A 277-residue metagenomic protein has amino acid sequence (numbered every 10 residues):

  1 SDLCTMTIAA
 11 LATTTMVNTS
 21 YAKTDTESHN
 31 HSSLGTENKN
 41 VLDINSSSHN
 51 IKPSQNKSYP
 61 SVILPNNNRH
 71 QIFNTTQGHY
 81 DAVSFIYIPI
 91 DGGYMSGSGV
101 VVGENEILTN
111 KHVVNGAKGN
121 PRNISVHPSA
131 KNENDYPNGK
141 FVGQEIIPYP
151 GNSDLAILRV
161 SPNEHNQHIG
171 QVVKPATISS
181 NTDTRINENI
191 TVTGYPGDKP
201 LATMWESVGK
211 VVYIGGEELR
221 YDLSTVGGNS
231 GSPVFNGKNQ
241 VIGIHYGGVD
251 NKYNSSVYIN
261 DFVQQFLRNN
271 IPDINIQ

Functional and structural regions predicted by a protein language model:
S1-T5, K23: Bacterial Sec-dependent N-terminal signal peptides
M6-T14: Bacterial N-terminal signal peptides
T13, V17-G97: Protease-domain processing segments flanking chymotrypsin-fold serine proteases, especially trypsin-like
G78-S125, G209-Y213, F235, Y246-G247 (+1 more regions): Catalytic histidine site
I88, H112, K118-V208: Serine endopeptidase catalytic core focused on the charge-relay Asp
M95, D154, S230: Beta-rich catalytic cores
V172-K174, I242, Y246-Q277: C-terminal cap/linker of serine protease catalytic domains
S224-H245: Catalytic nucleophile loop of clan PA
